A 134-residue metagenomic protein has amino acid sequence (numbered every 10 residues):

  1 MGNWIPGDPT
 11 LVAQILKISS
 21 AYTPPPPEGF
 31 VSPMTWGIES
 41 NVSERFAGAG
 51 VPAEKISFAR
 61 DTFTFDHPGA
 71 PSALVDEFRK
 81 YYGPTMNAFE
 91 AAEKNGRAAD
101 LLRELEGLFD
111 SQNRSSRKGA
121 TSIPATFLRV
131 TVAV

Functional and structural regions predicted by a protein language model:
M1-P68, T85: Conserved catalytic/acceptor-binding region of the Class I
A49, D110, T131-V134: Conserved loop-alpha-helix segment in the C-terminal half of the alpha/beta-hydrolase fold that carries the catalytic
K55-R117: C-terminal helical/coil "lid" or tail adjacent to the Rossmann-like core of SAM-dependent
K118-S122: Glycine/charge-rich, flexible interdomain linkers and switch-proximal surface loops that mediate coupling
P124-T131: Short hydrophobic/aromatic beta-strand or adjacent loop that forms the aromatic wall/cage of a ligand/substrate-binding
